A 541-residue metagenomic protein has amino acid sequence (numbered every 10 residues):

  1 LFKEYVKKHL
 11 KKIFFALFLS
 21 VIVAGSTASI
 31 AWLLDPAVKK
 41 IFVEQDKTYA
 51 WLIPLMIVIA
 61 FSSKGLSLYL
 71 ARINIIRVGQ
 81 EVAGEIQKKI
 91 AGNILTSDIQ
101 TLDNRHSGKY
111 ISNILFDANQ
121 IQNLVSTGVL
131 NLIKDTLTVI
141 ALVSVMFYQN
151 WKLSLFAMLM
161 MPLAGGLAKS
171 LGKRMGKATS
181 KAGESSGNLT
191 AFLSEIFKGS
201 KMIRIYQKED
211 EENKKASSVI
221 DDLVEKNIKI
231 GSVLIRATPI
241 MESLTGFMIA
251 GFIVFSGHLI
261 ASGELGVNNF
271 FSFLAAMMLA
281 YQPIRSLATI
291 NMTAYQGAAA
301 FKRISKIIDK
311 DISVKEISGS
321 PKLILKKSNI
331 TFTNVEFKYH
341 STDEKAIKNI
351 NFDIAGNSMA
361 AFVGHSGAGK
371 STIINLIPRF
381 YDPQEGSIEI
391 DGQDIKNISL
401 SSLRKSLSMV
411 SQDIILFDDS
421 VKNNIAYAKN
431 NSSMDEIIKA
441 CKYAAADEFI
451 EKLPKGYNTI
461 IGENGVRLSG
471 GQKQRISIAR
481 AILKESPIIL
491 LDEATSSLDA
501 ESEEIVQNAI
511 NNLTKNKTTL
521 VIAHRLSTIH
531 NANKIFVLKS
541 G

Functional and structural regions predicted by a protein language model:
K7, I13-L70, N74, F147-K152 (+1 more regions): Transmembrane helix-loop-helix hairpins at lipid-water interfaces of multipass membrane proteins, especially the type-1
K8-L10, I99-Q100, F116-V125, V129 (+8 more regions): An intracellular "coupling" helix at the cytosolic face of ABC transporter transmembrane type-1 domains
F18, I22, S26-I30, L115-M160 (+1 more regions): Hydrophobic alpha-helical transmembrane segments of ABC transporter permease domains
V43-L55, V145-L159, V233-K302, I307-I308: Helix-loop-helix
A60-G79, S126, L130-L137, F156-A182 (+4 more regions): Alpha-helical transmembrane segments of multi-pass membrane proteins
I94, A216, I304, F332-N334: Conserved catalytic Walker-motif region of ABC-type ATPase nucleotide-binding domains
L323-G541: ABC-type nucleotide-binding domain
